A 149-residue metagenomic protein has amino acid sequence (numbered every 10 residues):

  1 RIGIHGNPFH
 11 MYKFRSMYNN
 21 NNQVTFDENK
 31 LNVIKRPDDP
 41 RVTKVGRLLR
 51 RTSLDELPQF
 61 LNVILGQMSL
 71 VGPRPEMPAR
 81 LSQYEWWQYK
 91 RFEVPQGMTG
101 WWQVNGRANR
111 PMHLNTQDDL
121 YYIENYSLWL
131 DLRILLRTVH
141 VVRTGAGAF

Functional and structural regions predicted by a protein language model:
R1-F149: Conserved small/aromatic sequence motifs within transmembrane helices
